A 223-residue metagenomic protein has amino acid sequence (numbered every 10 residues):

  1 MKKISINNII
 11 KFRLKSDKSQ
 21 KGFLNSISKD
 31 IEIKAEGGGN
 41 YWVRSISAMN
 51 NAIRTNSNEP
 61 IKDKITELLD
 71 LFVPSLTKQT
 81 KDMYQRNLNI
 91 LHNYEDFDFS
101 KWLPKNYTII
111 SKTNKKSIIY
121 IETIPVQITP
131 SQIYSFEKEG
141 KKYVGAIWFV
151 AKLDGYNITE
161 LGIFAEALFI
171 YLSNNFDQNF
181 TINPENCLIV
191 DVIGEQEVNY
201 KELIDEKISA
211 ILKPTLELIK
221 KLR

Functional and structural regions predicted by a protein language model:
M1-S131, S135-R223: Electrostatic, structured charged patches in enzyme active sites and in nucleic-acid/phosphate-binding
